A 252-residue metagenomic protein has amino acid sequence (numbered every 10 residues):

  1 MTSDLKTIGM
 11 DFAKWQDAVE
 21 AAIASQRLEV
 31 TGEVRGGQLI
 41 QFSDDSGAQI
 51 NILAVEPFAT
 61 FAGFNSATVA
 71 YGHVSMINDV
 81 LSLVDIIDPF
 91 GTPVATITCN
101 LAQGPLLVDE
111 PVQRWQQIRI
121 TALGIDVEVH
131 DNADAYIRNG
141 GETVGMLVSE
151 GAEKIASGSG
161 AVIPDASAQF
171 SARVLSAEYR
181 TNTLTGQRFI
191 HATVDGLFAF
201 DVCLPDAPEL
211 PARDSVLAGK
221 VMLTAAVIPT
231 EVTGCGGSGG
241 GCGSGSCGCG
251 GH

Functional and structural regions predicted by a protein language model:
M1-S171, A226-H252: OB/S1-fold single-stranded nucleic-acid-binding modules and their adjacent gly/ser/pro-rich low-complexity linkers
Q117, Q169, F189-H191, A199 (+1 more regions): Broad gene-expression machinery/nucleic-acid interaction feature
T181-T193: Short aromatic-glycine-enriched beta-strand elements
V194-L204: Short, structured beta-strand/loop micro-motifs enriched in basic residues and often containing a Trp
P205-K220: Short nucleic-acid-contacting surface segments enriched for D/E, G, S/T with interspersed K/R
L223: Flexible, active-site-proximal loop/turn residues at the rims of small-molecule/cofactor binding pockets and catalytic
